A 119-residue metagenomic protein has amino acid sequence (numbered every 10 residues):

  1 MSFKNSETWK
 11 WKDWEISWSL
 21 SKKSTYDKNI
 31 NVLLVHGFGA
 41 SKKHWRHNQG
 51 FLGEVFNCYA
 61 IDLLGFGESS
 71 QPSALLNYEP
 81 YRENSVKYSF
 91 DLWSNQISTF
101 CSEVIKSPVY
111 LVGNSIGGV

Functional and structural regions predicted by a protein language model:
E7-K22, L63-V112: Active-site loop/oxyanion-hole signature of alpha/beta-hydrolase fold enzymes
L20-Y78: Conserved HGGG/HGGXW glycine-rich cap/lid loop of the alpha/beta-hydrolase fold
H44-H47, F51, L92-F100, V119: Alpha-helical elements of Rossmann-like donor-binding domains used by nucleotide-donor carbohydrate transfer enzymes
R82, G118-V119: A signal for specific C-terminal beta-sheet/loop modules enriched in small/flexible residues with GP/PG/PP motifs
G113, G117: Gly/Ala-rich beta-loop-alpha elbow adjacent to hydrolase catalytic centers
